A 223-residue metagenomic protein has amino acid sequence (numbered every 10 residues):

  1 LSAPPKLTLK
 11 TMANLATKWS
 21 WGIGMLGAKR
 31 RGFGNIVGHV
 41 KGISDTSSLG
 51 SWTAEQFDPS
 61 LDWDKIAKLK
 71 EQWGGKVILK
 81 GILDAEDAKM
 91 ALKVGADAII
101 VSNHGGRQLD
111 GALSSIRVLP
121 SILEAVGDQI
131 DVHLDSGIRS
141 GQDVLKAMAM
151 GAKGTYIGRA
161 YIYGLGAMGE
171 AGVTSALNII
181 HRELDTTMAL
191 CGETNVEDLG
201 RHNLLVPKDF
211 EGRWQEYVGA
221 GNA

Functional and structural regions predicted by a protein language model:
L1-K93, G105-Q108: Active-site entrance/lid segments in N-terminal catalytic domains of soluble metabolic enzymes
G32, R117-D135, R139-A223: Alpha/beta catalytic cores of nucleotide-metabolism and tRNA/nucleoside-modifying enzymes
G50, N103-L113, I162-L165: Glycine-rich, proline-tolerant flexible connector loops at the mouths of alpha/beta enzymes
L61-I66, E71, L113-G127: Short loop-to-alpha-helix "cap/lid" segments that border enzyme active sites across diverse enzyme classes
Q72-K76, L92-G106, V126-Q129, G151-T155: Glycine-enriched alpha-helix->loop->beta-strand junction motifs that scaffold or abut catalytic
K80-G81, S102-N103, S136, G158-R159: Short beta->alpha connector loops at strand-helix junctions that form conserved, small/polar/Pro-enriched
K89-M90, D110-A112, V144-K146, A167: Short, well-ordered secondary-structure micro-motifs
